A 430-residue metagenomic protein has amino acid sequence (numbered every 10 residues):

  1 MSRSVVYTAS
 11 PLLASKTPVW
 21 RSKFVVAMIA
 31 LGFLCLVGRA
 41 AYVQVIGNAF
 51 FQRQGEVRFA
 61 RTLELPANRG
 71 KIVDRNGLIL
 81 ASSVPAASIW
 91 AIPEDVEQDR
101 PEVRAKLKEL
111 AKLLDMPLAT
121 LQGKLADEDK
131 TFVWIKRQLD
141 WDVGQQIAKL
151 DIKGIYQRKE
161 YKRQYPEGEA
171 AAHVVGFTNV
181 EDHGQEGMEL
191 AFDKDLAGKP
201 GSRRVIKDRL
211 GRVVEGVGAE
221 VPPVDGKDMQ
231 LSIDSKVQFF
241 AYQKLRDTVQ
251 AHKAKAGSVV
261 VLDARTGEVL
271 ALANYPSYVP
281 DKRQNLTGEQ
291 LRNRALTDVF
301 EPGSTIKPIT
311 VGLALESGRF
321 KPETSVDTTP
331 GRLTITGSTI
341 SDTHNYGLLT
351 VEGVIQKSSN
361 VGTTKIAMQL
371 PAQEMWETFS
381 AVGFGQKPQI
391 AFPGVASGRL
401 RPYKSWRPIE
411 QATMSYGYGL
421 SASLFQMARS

Functional and structural regions predicted by a protein language model:
M1-R283, Q373-G385: Periplasmic/cell-envelope proteins involved in peptidoglycan metabolism and beta-lactam response
S2-A9, A81, K207-E220, V259 (+2 more regions): Beta-lactam-recognizing serine transpeptidase/beta-lactamase-like catalytic domain environment
